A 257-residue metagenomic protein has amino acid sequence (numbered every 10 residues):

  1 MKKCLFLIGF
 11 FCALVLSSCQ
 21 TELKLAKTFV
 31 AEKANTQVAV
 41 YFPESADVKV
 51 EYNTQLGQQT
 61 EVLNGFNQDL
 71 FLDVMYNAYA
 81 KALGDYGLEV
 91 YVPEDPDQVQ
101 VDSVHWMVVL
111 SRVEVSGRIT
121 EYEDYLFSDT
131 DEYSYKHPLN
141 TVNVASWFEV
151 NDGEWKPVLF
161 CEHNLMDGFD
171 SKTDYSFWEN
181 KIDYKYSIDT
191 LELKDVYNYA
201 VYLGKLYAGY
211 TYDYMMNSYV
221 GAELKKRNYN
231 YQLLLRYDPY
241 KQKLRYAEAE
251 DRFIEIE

Functional and structural regions predicted by a protein language model:
M1-C4: Positively charged n-region of N-terminal signal peptides that target proteins for export
F6-F10: Sec-dependent N-terminal signal peptides
C19-Y86, M216-E257: A structural "domain/chain start" motif
K33-V38, S103-V104, W178-K181: A general structural motif
A46-R118, N151-F160: N-terminal segment of the mature soluble domain
Q59-Q68, E149-G221: Short secondary-structure boundary motifs at beta->alpha junctions and helix caps
V101-F169, A247-E257: Surface-exposed short loop/turn segments
